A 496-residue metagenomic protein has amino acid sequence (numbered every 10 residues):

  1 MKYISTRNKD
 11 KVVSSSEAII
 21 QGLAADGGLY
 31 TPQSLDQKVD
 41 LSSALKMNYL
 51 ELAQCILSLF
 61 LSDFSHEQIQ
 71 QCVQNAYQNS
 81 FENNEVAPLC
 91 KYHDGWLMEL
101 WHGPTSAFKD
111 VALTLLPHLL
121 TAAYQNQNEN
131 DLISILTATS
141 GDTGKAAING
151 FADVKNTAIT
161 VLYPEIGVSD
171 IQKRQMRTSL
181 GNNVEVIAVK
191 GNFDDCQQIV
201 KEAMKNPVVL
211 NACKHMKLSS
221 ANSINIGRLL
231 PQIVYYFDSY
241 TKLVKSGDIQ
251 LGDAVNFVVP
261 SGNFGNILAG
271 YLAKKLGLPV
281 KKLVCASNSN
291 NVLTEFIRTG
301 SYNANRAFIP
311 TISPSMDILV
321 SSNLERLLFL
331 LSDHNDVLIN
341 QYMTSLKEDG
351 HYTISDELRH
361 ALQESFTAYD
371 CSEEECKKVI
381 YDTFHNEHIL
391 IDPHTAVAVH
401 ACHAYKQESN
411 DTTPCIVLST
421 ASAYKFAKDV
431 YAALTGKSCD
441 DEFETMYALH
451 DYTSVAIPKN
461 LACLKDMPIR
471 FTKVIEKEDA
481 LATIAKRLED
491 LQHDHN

Functional and structural regions predicted by a protein language model:
M1-N496: PLP-dependent amino-acid enzyme catalytic core
